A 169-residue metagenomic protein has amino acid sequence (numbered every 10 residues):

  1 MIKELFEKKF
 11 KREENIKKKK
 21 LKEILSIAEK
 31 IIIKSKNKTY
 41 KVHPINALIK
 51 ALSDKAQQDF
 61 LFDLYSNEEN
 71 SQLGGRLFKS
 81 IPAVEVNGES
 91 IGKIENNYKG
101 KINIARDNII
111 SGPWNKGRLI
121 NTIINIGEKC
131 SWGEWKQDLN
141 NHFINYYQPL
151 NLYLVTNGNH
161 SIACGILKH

Functional and structural regions predicted by a protein language model:
M1-K3: Extended charged low-complexity segments that act as oligomerization/scaffolding linkers
L5-L152: Short alpha-helix boundary/capping and kink motifs at helix termini
L154-N157: Short His-Asn-centered micro-motif
N159-H169: Short active-site loop/helix that positions an aromatic residue
